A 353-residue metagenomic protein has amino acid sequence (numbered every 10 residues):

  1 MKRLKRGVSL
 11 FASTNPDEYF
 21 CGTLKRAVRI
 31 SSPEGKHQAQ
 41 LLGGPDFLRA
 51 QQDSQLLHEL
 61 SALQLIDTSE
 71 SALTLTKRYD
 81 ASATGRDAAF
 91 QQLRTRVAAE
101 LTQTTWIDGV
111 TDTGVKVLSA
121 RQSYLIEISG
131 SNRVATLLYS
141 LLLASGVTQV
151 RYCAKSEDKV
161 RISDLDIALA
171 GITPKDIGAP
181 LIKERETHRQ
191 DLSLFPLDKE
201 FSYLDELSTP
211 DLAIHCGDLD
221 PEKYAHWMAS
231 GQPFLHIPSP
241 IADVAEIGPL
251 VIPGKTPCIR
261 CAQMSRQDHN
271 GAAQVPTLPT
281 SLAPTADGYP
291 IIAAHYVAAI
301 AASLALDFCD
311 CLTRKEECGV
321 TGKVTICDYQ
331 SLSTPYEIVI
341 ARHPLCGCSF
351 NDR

Functional and structural regions predicted by a protein language model:
M1-R353: Adenine nucleotide-associated cytosolic modules
